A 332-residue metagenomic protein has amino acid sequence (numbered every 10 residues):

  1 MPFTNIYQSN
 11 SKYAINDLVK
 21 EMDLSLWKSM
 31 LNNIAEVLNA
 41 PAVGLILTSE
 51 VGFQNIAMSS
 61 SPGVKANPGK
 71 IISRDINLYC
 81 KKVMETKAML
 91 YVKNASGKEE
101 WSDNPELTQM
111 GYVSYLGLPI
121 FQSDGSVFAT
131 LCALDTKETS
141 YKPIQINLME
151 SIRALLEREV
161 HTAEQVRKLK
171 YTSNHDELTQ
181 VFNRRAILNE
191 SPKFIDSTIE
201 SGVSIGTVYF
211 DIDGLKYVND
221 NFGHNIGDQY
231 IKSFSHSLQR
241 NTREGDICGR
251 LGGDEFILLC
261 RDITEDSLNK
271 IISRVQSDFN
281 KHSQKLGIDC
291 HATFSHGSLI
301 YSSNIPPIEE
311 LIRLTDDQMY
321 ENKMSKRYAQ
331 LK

Functional and structural regions predicted by a protein language model:
P2, Y13, M30, V127-L178 (+3 more regions): Signal-transducing coiled-coil linker helices
T48, K65-S102, T108: Regulatory sensory and allosteric helical modules in signal-transduction proteins and certain transcription factors
V113-Q122: A short, aliphatic-rich beta-strand micro-motif
K170-E190, F210-H224, K232: Conserved nucleotide-binding and Mg2+-coordinating catalytic segments in signaling enzymes
G202, L215, F234, C248 (+2 more regions): Hydrophobic framework residues that shape the active-site pocket of cyclic nucleotide turnover catalytic cores
I226-I247: Active-site-proximal alpha-helical element of nucleotidyl cyclase-like catalytic domains and analogous helices
I247-R250, C290: A short pre-motif secondary-structure segment
N269-Q276, N280, L286-G287, I300-K332: Catalytic-core segments of nucleotide cyclases and related cyclic-nucleotide turnover enzymes
